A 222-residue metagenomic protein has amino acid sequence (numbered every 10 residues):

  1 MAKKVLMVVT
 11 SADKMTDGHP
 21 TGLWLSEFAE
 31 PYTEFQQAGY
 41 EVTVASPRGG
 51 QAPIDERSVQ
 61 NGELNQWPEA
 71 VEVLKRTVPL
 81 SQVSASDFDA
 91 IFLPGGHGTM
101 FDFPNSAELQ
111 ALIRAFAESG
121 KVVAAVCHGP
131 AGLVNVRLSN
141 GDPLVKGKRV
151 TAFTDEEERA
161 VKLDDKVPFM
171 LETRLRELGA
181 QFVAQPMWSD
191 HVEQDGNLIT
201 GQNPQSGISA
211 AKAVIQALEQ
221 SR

Functional and structural regions predicted by a protein language model:
M1-S119, A131-R222: Extended, subdomain-level signal for the structured scaffold at the beginning of enzyme domains
V123-A124: Conserved, well-structured core segments that form or line functional sites
C127: Alpha-helical segment proximal to the catalytic Tyr-Lys
